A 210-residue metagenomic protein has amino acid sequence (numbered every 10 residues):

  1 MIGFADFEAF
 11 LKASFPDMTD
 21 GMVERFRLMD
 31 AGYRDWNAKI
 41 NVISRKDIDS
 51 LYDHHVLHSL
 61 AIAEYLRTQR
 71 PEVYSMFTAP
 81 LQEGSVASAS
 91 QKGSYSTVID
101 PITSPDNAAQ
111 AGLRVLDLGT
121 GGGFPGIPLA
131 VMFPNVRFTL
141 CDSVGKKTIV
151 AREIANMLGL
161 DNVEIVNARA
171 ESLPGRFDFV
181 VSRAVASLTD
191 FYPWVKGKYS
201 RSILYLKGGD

Functional and structural regions predicted by a protein language model:
I2-A79, V86, Q91-I99, T103 (+3 more regions): Class I SAM-dependent transferase core
Y33, L129, K207: Residue-level signal for inorganic ion chemistry
H58, D117, D142: Acidic active-site catalytic centers that drive phospho-/nucleotidyl reactions and related ester hydrolyses
G112-G121: Conserved class I S-adenosyl-L-methionine
G122-N135: Conserved SAM-binding loop of SAM-dependent methyltransferases across substrates and taxa, primarily the Class I
N135-D210: S-adenosylmethionine
